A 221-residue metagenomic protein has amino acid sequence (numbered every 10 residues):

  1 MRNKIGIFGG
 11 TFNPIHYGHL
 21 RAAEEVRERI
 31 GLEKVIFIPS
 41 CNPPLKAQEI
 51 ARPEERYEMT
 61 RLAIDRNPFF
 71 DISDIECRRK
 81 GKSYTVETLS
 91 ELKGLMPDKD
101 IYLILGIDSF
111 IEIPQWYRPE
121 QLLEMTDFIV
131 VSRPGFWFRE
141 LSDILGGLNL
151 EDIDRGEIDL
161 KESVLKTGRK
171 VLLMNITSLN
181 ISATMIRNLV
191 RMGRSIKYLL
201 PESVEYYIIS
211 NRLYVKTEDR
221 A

Functional and structural regions predicted by a protein language model:
M1-A221: Nucleotidyltransferase catalytic core that binds NTPs
